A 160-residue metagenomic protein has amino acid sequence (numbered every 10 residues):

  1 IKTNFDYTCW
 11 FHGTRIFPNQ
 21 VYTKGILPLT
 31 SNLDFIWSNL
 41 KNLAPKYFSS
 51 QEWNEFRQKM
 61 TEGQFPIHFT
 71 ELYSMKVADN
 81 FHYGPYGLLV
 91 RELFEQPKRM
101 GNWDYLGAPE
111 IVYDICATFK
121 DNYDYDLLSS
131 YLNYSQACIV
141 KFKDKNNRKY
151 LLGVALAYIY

Functional and structural regions predicted by a protein language model:
I1-D6, F17-T23, L27, D34-N42 (+2 more regions): Conserved NAD+-utilizing ADP-ribose enzyme module
H12: Histidine-centered active-site/metal-ligand motif
R15-K76: A glycine-rich, hydrophobic loop/mini-helix early in the fold
